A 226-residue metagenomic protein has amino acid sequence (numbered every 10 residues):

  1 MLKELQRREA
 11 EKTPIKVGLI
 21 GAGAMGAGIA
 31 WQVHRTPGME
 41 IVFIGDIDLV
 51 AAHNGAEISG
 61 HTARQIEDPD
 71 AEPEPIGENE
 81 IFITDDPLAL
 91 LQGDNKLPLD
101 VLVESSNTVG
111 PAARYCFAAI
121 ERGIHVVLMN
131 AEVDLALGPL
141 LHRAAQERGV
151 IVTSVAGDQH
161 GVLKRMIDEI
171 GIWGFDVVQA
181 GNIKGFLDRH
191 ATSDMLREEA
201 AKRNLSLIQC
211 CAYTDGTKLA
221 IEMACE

Functional and structural regions predicted by a protein language model:
M1-A118: N-terminal glycine-/serine-/threonine-rich beta1-alpha1-beta2 phosphate-ribose binding loop of Rossmann-like
I20, A24, I47-A51, L97 (+6 more regions): Conserved active-site and cofactor/substrate-binding residues in soluble primary-metabolism enzymes
H34, H53-G60, H142-Q146, I167 (+1 more regions): Class I S-adenosyl-L-methionine
G38, E78-E80, G123, G149 (+1 more regions): A generic structural signal for alpha->beta connector loops
D48, L90, V133, Q159 (+1 more regions): Residue-level detector of flexible, active-site-proximal loop/helix-junction positions within diverse enzyme catalytic
I83-D85, V101-E104, L128-M129, V152-V155 (+1 more regions): General beta-strand structural signal in soluble alpha/beta enzymes
S106-R122, M129-V150, V155-A156: Rossmann-fold NAD(P)-binding glycine/threonine-rich loop
P139, Q146-E147, I151-E226: Core active-site phosphate/anionic-ligand binding loop and the adjoining beta-turn-alpha structural block in enzyme
